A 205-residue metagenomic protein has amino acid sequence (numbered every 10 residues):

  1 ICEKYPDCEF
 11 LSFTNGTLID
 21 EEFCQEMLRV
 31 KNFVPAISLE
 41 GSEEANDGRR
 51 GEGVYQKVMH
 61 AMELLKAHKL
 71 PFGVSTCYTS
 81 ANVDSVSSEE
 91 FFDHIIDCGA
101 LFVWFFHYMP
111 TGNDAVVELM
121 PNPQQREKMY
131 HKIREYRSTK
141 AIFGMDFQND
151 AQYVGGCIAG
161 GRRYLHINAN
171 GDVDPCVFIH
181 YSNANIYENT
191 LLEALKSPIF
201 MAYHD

Functional and structural regions predicted by a protein language model:
I1-F106: Radical SAM/AdoMet-radical enzyme domain recognition
C8, V54-M59, F72-N82, T111-G144: Short acidic, glycine/proline-enriched helix-loop-strand junctions
F13, L39, C176, A184-N185: Active-site-adjacent beta-strand anchor residues
A81-V83, F102-P123, M145-C157, H180-N183: Flexible glycine/acidic-rich beta-alpha junction loops that bind and position SAM and/or redox cofactors in anaerobic
Q124-Y153, V177-D205: C-terminal accessory region of radical SAM enzymes
G161-R163: Short loop/turn microsegments at loop-to-beta-strand junctions
I167-N168: Short, acidic, Ser/Thr-enriched surface-loop or helix-capping motifs
